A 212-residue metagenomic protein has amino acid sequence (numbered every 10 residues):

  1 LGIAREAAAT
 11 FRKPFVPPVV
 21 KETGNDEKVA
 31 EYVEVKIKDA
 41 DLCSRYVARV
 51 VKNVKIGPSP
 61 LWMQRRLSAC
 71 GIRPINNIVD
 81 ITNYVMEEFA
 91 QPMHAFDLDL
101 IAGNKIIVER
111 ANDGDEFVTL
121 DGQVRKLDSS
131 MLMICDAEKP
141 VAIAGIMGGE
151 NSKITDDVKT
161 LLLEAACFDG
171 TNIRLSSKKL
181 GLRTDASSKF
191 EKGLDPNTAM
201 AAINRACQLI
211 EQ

Functional and structural regions predicted by a protein language model:
L1-Q212: RNA/tRNA-interacting regions in translation and RNA-turnover enzymes
